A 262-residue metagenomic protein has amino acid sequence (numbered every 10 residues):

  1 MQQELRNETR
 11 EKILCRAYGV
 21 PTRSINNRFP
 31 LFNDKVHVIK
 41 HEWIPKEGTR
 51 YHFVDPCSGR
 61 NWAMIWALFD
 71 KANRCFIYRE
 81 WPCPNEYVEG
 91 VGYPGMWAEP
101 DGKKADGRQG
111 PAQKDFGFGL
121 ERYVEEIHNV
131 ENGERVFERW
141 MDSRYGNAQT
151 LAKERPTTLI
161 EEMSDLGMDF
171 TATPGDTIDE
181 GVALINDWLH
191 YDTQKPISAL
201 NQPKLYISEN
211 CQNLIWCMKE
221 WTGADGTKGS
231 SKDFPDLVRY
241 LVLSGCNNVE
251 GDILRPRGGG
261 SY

Functional and structural regions predicted by a protein language model:
M1-L5, N61, G259-S261: Class I S-adenosyl-L-methionine
M1-P56: ATPase catalytic-site recognition across NTP-hydrolyzing enzymes
A17, M64, R139, M218 (+1 more regions): A residue-level signal for conserved active-site and pocket-lining positions in enzyme catalytic cores
T49-R50, W62, F137, P235: Residue-level detector of short, conserved catalytic/binding motifs and their immediate flanks
W62-L68: Short beta-strand scaffold segments in enzyme catalytic cores
N73-T227, N248-V249, P256-Y262: Mg2+-dependent endonuclease catalytic cores in nucleic-acid-processing enzymes, primarily RNase H-like
D225-E250: Acidic, Mg2+-coordinating catalytic module of metal-dependent nucleases/exonucleases that use a two-metal-ion mechanism
